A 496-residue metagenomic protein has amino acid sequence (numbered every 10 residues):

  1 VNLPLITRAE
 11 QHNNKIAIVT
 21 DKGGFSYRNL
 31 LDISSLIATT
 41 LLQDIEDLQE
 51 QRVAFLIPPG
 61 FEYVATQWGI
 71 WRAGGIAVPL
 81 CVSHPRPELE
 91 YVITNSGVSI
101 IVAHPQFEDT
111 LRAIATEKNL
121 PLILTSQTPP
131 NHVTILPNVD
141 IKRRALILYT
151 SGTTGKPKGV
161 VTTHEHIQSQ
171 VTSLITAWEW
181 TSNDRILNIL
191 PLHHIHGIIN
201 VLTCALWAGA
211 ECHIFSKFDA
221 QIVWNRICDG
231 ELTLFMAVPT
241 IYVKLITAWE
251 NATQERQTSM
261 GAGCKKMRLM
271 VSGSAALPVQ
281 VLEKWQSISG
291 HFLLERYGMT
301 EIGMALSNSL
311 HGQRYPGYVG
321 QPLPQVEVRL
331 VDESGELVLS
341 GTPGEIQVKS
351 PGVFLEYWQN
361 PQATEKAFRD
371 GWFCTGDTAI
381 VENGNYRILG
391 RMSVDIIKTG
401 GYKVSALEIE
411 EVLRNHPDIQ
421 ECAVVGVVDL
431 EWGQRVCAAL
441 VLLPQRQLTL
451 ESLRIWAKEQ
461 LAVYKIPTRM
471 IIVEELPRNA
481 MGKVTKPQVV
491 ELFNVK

Functional and structural regions predicted by a protein language model:
N14, N131-Y149, G155-K156, E179-R185: Conserved pre-ATP/AMP-binding loop-to-beta segment of ANL
G23, A38-H84: Conserved AMP-binding/adenylate-forming
S26-N29, A145-T172: Conserved AMP-binding A3 loop
T39, S350, L355-E356, K366 (+4 more regions): AMP-binding/adenylate-forming catalytic core of the ANL superfamily
H84-I114, N131, Q170-L187, D219-T233: Conserved ATP-dependent adenylate/AMP-binding module captured primarily in the ANL superfamily
Q168-R185, I195-L234, K244, A248-R256: Conserved AMP-binding/adenylation subdomain of ANL enzymes
L232-A237, T247-Y315, E327: Gly/Ser/Thr-rich phosphate-binding loop
Q321-Q325, E336-A367, N385, V404: Conserved ATP/PPi-binding loop(s) of AMP-dependent carboxylate-activating enzymes
